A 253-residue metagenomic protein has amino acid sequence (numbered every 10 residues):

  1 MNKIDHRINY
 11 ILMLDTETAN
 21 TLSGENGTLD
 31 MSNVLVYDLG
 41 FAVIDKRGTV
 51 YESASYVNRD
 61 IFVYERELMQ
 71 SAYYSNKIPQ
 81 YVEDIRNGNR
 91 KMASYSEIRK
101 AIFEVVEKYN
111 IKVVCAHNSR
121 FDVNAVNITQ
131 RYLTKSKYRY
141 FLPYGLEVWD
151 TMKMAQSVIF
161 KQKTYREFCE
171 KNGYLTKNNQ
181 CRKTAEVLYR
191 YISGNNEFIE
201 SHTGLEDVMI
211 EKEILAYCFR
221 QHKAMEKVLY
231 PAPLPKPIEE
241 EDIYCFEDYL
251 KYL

Functional and structural regions predicted by a protein language model:
N2-K3, E170-Q180, Y191-I192, F198 (+1 more regions): Acidic two-metal-ion nuclease catalytic site recognized across multiple nuclease folds, prominently DnaQ/RNase D-T
N2-V123, N127: Conserved non-catalytic scaffold segment of RNase H-like nuclease domains
T16-A19, T151, E211: Ser/Thr-centric signal marking residues that sit in or immediately flank functional binding/regulatory motifs
T21-S23, Q156, E213: Conserved protein kinase catalytic core
Y56-R59, F141-I159: A short, structured active-site edge motif that brings together acidic residues
V63-R86, T151-E206: Active-site-proximal helix-loop-helix substrate-binding element of RNase H-like nuclease domains
N110-A116, K137-Y138, N196-H202: Short helix-to-loop capping/linker segments positioned immediately adjacent to catalytic or ligand/cofactor-binding
R120-W149: Substrate-recognition/cap helix-loop segment adjacent to the acidic, metal-dependent catalytic center of Asp-based
